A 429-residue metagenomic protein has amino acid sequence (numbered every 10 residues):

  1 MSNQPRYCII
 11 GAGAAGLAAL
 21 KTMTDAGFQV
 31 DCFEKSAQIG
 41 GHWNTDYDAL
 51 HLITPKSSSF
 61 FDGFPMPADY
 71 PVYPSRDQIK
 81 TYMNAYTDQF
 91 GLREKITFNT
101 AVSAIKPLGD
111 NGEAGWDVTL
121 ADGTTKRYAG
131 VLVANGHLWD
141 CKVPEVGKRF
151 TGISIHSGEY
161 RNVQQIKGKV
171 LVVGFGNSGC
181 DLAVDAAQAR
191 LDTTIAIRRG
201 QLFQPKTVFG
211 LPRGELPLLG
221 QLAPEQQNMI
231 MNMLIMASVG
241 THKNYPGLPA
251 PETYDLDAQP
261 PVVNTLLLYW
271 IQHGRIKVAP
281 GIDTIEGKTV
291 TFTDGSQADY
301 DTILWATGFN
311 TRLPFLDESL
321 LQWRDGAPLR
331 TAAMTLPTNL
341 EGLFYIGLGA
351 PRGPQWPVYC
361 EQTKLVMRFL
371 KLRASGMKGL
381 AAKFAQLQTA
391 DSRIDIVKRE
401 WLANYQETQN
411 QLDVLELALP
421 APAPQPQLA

Functional and structural regions predicted by a protein language model:
S2-H42, D48, D69-N177, V184-Q201 (+3 more regions): Flavin (primarily FAD) cofactor-binding/catalytic cores of flavoenzymes
D48-S59, G147-K148, G210: Short, flexible, mixed-charge acidic loops at enzyme active sites
P212-G214: Hydrophobic transmembrane alpha-helices of multi-pass, membrane-embedded glycosylation machinery
A381-R393: A short, charged, Gly/Pro-tolerant segment at domain boundaries
